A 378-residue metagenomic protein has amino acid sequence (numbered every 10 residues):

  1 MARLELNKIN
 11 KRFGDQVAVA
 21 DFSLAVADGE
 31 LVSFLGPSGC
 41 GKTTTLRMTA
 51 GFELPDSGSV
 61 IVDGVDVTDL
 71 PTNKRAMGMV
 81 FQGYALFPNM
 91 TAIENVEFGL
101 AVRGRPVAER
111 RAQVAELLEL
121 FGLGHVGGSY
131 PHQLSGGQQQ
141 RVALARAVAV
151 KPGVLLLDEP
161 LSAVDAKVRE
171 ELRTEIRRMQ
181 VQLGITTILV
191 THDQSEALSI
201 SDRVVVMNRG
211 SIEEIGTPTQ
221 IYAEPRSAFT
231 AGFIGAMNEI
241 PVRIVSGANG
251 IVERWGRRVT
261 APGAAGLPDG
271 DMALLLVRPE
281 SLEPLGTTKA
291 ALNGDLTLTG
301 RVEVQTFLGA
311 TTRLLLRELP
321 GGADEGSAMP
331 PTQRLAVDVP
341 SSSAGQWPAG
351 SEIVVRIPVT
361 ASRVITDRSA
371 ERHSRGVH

Functional and structural regions predicted by a protein language model:
F22-S33: Pre-Walker A (P-loop) beta-loop-beta motif of ABC nucleotide-binding domains
L31, T72-G78, Q82-F229: ABC ATPase nucleotide-binding domains
L35-P37: The feature captures the beta-strand-to-loop junction immediately N-terminal to the Walker
A50: Helix-to-loop junction immediately C-terminal to a conserved catalytic motif
G58-D66: Conserved ABC transporter NBD signature motif
M237, G247-H378: Non-catalytic connector elements of ABC transporters
